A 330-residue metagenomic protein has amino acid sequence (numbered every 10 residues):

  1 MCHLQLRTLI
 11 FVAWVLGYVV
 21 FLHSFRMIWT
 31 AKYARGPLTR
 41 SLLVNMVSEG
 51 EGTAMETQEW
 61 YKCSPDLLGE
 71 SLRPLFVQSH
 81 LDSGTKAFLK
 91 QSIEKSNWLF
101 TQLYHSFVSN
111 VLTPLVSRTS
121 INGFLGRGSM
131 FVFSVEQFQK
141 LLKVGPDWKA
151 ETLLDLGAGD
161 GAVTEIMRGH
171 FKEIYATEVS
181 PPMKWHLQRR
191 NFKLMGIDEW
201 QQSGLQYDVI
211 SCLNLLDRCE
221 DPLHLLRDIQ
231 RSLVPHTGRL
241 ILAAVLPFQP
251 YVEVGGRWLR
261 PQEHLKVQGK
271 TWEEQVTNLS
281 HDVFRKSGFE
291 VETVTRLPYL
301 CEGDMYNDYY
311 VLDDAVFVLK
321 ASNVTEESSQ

Functional and structural regions predicted by a protein language model:
C2-K149, A162, A244, V252-Q330: N-terminal accessory regions of S-adenosyl-L-methionine
E151, K172, D208: Conserved acidic residues
L154, D160-W200: Class I SAM-dependent methyltransferase SAM/SAH-binding core
Q201-L205: Short conserved loop adjoining the S-adenosyl-L-methionine
S211: A conserved beta-strand element that flanks and buttresses the S-adenosyl-L-methionine
N214-R218: A short His-aromatic
H224-H236: A short glycine-rich, Lys/Arg-flanked "PGG" loop and its adjoining helix->strand segment in the class I
T237-L246: Conserved beta-strand signature within the Rossmann-like core of class I S-adenosyl-L-methionine
